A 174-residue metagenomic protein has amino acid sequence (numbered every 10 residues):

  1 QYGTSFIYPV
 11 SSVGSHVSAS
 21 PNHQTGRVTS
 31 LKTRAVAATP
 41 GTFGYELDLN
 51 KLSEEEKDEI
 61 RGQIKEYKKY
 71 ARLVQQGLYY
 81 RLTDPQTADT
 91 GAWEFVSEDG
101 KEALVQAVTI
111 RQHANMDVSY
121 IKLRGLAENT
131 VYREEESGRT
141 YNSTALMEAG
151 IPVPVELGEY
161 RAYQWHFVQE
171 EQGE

Functional and structural regions predicted by a protein language model:
Q1-N50: Glycan-recognition surfaces
K32-T83: Catalytic cores of secreted or luminal carbohydrate-active enzymes
A38, V105, E134: Conserved, mostly hydrophobic/aromatic
E46, H113-N115, N129, N142 (+1 more regions): Residue-level signal for secondary-structure boundary sites
D84-A127, H166: Carbohydrate-binding surface patches
S97, E136-G138, Q169-E171: Short acidic, glycine-rich loop/turn motifs
R124-R139: Solvent-exposed beta-hairpin/edge-strand motifs
S143-E174: C-terminal beta-strand-rich structural cap/linker in extracellular carbohydrate-active enzymes
